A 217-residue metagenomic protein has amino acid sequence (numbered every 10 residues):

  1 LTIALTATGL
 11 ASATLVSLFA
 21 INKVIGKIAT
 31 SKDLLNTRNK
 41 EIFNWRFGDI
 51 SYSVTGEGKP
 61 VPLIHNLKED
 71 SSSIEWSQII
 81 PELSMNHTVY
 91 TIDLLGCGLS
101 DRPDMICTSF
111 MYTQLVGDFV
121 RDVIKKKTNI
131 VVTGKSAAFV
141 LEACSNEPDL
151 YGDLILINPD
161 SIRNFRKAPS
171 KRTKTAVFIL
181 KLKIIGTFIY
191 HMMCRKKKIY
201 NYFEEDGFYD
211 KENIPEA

Functional and structural regions predicted by a protein language model:
L1-V61, H87: Alpha/beta-hydrolase fold catalytic core
S53-L99: Conserved HGGG/HGGXW glycine-rich cap/lid loop of the alpha/beta-hydrolase fold
S73-E75, S100-I106, F165-A168: Conserved catalytic-core motifs of eukaryotic protein kinase domains, centered on the activation segment
Q78, E142-N146: Active-site signature of alpha/beta-hydrolase-fold catalytic machinery across serine- and Asp/Cys-nucleophile hydrolases
T91-V131: Active-site loop/oxyanion-hole signature of alpha/beta-hydrolase fold enzymes
V131-V140: Gly/Ala-rich beta-loop-alpha elbow adjacent to hydrolase catalytic centers
S145-N146, Y151-I184: Flexible "cap/lid" loop of the alpha/beta hydrolase fold
R166-K167, Y190-A217: Conserved alpha/beta-hydrolase catalytic His-Asp/Glu region
